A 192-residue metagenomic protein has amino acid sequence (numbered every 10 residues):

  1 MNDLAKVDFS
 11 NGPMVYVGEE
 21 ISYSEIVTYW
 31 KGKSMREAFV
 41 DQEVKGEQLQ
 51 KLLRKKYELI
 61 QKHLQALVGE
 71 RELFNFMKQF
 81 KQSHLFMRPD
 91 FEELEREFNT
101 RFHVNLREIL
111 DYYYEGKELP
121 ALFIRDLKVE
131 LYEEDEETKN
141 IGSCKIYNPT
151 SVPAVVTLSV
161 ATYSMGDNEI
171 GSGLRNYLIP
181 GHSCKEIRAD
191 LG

Functional and structural regions predicted by a protein language model:
M1-H63, L67, H84-L85: Acidic/His/Gly-enriched intrinsically disordered linker/tail segments that often contain short helix/coil "MoRF-like"
K6, N99, H103, G181-H182: Short, flexible coil/linker elements and helix-boundary hinge sites characteristic of intrinsically disordered
Q42-I124: Amphipathic alpha-helical substructures
Q48-L49, R96, L127-E133, S143-N148: Generic recognition of flexible, low-complexity loop/linker segments
F91-E93, R125-V129, G171-L174: Short, charged/polar low-complexity linear motifs in solvent-exposed/disordered segments
K117-K139: Extracellular ectodomain segments of secreted/surface proteins
E133-G192: Beta-strand-rich binding/interaction modules
